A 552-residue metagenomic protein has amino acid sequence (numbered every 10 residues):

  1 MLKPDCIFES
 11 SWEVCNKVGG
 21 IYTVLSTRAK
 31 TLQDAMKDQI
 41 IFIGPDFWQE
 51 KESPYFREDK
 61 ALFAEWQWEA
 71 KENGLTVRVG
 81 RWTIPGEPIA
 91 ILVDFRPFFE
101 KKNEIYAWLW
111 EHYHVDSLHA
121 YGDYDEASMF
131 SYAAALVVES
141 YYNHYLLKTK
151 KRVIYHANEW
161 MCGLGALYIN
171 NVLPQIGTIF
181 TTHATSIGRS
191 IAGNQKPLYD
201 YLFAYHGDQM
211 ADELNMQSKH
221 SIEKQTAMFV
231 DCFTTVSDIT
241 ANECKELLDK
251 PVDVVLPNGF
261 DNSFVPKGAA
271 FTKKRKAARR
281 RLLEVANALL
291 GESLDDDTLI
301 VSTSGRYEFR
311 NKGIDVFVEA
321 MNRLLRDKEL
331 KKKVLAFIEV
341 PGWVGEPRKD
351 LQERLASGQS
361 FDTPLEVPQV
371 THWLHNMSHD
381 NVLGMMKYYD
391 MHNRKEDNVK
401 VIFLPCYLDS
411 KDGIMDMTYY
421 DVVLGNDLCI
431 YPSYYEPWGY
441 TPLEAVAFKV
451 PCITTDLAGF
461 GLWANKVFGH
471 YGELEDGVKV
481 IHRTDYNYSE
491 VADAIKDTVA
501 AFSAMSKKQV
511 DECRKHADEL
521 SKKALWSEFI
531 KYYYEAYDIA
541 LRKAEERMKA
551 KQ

Functional and structural regions predicted by a protein language model:
M1-Q552: Catalytic cores of nucleotide-sugar-dependent glycosyltransferases that transfer UDP/GDP/TDP-activated
